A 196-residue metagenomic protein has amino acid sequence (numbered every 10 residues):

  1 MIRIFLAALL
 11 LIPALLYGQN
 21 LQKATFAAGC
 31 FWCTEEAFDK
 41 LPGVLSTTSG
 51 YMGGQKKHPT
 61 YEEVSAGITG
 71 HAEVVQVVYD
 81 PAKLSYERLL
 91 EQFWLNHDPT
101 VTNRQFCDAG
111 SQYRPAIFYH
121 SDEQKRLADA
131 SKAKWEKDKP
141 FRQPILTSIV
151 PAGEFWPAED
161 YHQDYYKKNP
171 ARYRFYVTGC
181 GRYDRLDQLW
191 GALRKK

Functional and structural regions predicted by a protein language model:
M1-A8: Sec-dependent signal peptide recognition, specifically the positively charged N-region followed immediately by
I2, G18-K196: Flexible coil/turn and secondary-structure edge motifs
L9-G18: Hydrophobic h-region of N-terminal signal peptides that target proteins for export in Gram-negative bacteria
